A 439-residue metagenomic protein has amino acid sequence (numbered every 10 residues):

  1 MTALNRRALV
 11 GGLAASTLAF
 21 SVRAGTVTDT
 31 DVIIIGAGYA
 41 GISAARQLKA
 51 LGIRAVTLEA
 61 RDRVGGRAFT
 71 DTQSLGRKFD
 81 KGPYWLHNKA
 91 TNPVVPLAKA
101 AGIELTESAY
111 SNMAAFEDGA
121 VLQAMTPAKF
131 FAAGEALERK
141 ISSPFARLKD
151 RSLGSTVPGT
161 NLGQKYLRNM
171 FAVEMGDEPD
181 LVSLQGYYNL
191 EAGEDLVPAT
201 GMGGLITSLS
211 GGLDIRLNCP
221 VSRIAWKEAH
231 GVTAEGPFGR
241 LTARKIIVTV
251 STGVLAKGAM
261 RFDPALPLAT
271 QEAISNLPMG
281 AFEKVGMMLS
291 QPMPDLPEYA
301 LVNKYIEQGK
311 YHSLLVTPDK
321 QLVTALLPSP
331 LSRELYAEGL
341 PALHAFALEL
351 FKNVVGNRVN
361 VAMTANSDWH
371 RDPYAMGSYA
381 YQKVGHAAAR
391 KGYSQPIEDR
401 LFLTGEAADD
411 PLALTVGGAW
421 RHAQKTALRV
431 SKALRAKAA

Functional and structural regions predicted by a protein language model:
A3, V10-A439: FAD-dinucleotide binding site
